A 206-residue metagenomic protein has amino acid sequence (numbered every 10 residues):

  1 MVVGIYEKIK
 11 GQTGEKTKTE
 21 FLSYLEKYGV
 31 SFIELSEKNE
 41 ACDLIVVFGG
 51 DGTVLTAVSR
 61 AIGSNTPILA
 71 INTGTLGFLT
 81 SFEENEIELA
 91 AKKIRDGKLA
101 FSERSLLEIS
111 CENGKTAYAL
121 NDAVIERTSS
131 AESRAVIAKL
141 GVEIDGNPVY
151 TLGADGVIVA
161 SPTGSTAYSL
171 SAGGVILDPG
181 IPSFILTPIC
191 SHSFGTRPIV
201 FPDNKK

Functional and structural regions predicted by a protein language model:
M1-K38, G77-V159, T166-K206: Catalytic phosphate-donor-binding core of small-molecule kinases
I5-E7, G49, N72: Short beta-strand/turn micro-motifs composed of small residues that flank or help shape donor/cofactor-binding pockets
V47, L55, V159: Redox-cofactor binding/interface segments in oxidoreductases and associated redox assembly factors
G50-T53, G74-L76, T163-S165: Short glycine-rich anion-binding loops that position phosphate/pyrophosphate groups of nucleotides and phosphorylated
G52-V58, T166-S171: Short glycine/serine/threonine-rich phosphate/pyrophosphate-binding segments that cradle anionic phosphate groups
A61: Active-site catalytic pocket residues across diverse enzymes, especially alpha/beta-hydrolases
N65-P67: Proline-centered loop/turn at the N-terminus of a beta-strand
